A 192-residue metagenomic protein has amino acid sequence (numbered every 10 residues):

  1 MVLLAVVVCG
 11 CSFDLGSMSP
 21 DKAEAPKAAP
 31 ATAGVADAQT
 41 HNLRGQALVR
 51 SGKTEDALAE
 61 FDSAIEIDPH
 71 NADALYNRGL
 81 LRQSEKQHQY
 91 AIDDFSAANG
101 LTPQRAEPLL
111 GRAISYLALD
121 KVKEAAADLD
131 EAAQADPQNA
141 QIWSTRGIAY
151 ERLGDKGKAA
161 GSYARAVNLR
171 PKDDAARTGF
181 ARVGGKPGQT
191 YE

Functional and structural regions predicted by a protein language model:
V8-G10: C-terminal motif of bacterial Sec signal peptides marking the signal peptidase cleavage site
S12-A29, R152, G157-E192: Terminal, low-structured helical/coil segments at or just beyond the last alpha-helical repeat
A33-H70, S84: Alpha-helical segment of the N-proximal tetratricopeptide repeat
D37-Q39, A72-D73, A106-E107, A140-Q141 (+1 more regions): Helix-start (N-cap) detector for alpha-helical repeat units in TPR-like alpha-solenoids, especially tetratricopeptide
S51-S63, S84-A97, L119-E131, L153-R165 (+1 more regions): Structural signature of tandem alpha-helical TPR/SEL1-like repeats, specifically the intra-repeat loop/turn
